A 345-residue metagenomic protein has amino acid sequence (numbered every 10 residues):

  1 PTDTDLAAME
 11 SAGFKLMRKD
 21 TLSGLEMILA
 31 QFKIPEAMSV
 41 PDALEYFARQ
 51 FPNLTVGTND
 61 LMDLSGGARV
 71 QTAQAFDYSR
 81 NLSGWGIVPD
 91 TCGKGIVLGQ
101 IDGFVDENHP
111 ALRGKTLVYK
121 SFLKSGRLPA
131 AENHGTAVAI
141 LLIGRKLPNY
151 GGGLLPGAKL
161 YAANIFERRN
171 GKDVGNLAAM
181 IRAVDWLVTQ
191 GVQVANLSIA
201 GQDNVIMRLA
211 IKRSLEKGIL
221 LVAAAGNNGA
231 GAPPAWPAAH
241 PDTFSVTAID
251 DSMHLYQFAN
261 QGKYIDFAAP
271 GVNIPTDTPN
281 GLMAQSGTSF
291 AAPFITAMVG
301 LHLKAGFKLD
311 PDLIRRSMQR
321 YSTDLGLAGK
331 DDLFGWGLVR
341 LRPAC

Functional and structural regions predicted by a protein language model:
P1-S65, Q193-V194: Inhibitory N-terminal propeptides of secreted protease zymogens
D42-V97, G103-R113, L333: Protease zymogen maturation seam
P52-L54, K94-V97, G157-L160, T189-A195 (+2 more regions): Loop/turn elements at helix/coil->beta-strand transitions in domains of secreted/extracellular proteins
G57, L123, Y161, L220-A223 (+3 more regions): Structural detector of well-ordered beta-strand residues that form the stable sheet scaffold of enzyme domains
G86-L98, F104-V118, S125-N176, H240-D242 (+2 more regions): Subtilisin-like serine protease catalytic core
I101, P110-Y119, A239, A248-S289 (+4 more regions): Catalytic-core environment of secreted peptidases
I165, Q193, G271-R342: Hydrolase catalytic cores
I165-H240, S252-L255, Q261, N280-A292 (+1 more regions): Substrate-binding/access-modulating region of protease and related hydrolase catalytic domains
